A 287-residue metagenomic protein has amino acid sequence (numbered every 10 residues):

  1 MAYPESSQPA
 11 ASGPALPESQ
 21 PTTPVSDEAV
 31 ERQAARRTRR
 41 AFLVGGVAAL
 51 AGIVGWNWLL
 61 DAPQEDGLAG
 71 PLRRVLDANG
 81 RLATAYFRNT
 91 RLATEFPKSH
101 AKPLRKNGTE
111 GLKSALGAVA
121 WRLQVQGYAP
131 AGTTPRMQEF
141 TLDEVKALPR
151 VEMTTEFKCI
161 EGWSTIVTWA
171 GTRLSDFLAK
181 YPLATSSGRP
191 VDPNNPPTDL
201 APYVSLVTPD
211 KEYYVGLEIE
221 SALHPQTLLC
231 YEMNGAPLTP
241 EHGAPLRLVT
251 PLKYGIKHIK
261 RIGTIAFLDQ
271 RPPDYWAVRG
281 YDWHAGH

Functional and structural regions predicted by a protein language model:
M1-R37, A48-L50: N-terminal secretory signal peptides
V30-A184, G188-D192, K257-P273, A277-H287: Near-N-terminal "mature-domain entry" segment
L116-A118, R150-E152, P197-D199, S221-L223 (+2 more regions): Extracellular/periplasmic catalytic domains that process cell-envelope and extracellular macromolecules
Y128, I160, V207-P209, E232 (+1 more regions): Active-site-proximal beta-strand/loop segments in catalytic clefts of secreted hydrolases
S164-T165, K211-Y213, A236, Y254-I256: Solvent-exposed loop/turn segments at secondary-structure junctions within structured extracellular/periplasmic domains
S175, L228-E232, P237-Q270: Active-site scaffold segments
P182-E212, I219: Acidic, glycine-rich loop-and-strand cores that form catalytic or ligand-binding grooves in diverse globular domains
P209-P240: ...with weaker cross-activation on analogous glycine-rich loops/strands in unrelated enzymes
